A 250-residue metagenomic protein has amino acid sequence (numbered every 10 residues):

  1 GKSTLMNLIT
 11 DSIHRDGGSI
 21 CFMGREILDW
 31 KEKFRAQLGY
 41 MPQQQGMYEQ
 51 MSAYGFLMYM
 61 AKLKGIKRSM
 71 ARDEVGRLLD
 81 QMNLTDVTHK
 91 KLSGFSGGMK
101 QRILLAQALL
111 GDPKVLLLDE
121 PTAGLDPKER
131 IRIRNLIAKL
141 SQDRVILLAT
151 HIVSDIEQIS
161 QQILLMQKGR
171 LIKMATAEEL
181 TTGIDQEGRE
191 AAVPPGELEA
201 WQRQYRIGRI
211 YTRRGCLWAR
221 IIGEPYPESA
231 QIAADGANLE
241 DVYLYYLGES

Functional and structural regions predicted by a protein language model:
T10: Helix-to-loop junction immediately C-terminal to a conserved catalytic motif
G18-D29, K33-F34: Conserved ABC transporter NBD signature motif
M58, K62, S69-V87: Conserved ABC ATPase "signature" region
L105: Hydrophobic anchor residue at the start of the ABC signature
L116-D119: Catalytic Walker B motif of ABC-type/P-loop ATPase nucleotide-binding domains
R132-R220: ABC transporter nucleotide-binding domain
